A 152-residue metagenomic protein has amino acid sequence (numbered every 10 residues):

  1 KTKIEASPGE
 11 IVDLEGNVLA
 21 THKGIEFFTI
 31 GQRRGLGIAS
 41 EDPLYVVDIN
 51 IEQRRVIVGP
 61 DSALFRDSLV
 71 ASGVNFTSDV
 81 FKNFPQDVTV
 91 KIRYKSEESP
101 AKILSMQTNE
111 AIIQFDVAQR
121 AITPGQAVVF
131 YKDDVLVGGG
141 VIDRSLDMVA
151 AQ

Functional and structural regions predicted by a protein language model:
K1-Q152: AMP-forming adenylation/ATP pyrophosphatase catalytic core
